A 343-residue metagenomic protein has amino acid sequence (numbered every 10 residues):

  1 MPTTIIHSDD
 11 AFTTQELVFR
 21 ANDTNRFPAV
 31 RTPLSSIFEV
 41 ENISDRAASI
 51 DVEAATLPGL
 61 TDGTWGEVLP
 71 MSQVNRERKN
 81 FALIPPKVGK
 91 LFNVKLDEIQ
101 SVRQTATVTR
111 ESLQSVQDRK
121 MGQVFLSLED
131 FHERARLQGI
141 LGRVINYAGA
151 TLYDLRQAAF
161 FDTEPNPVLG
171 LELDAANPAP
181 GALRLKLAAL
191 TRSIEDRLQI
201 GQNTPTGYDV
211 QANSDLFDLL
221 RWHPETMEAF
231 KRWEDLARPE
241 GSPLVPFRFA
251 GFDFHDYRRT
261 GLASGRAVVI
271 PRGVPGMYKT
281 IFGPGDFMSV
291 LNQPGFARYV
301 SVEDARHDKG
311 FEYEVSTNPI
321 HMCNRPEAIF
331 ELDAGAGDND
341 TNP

Functional and structural regions predicted by a protein language model:
M1-R46, N324-P343: N-terminal alpha-helical "arm" segments
I5-P28, T151-R184: Hydrophobic alpha-helical segments and helix pairs
A21-T24, K186-I194, I281, G285-V290 (+1 more regions): Short, Φ-rich (hydrophobic/aromatic) sequence segments
L34-Q104: Assembly/oligomerization interface modules of large self-assembling protein complexes
P85-E164, R192-S214, D218, K309-S316: Long, contiguous amphipathic alpha-helices that act as assembly "spine/axial" helices in icosahedral shell and virion
R184-R238, P243-P246: Ordered core of a single globular domain
P224-P343: Sequence/fold signature of self-assembling virion shell proteins
